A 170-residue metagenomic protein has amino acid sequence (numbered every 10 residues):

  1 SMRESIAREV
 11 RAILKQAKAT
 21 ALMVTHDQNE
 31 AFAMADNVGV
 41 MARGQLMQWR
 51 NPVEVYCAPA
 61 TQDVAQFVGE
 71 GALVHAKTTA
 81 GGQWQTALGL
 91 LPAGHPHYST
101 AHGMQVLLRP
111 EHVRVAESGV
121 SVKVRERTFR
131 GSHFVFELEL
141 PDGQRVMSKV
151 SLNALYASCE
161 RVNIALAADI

Functional and structural regions predicted by a protein language model:
S1-D63: ABC ATPase nucleotide-binding domains
V24, V38-V40, V55, V64 (+5 more regions): Hydrophobic aliphatic residue packing
Q28-N29, T61-Q62, L73, N153 (+1 more regions): Alpha-helix N-cap/helix-start and coil->helix boundary motif
E30-M34, L46, R50, A76-K77 (+2 more regions): Residue-level detection of beta-strand scaffold positions
W49-A87: ABC transporter nucleotide-binding domain
G71, G82-I170: Non-catalytic connector elements of ABC transporters
